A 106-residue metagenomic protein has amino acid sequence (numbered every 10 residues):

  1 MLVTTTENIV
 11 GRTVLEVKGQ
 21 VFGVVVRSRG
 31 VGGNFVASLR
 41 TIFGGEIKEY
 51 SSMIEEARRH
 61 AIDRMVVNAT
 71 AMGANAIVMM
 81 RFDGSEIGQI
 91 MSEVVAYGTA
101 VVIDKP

Functional and structural regions predicted by a protein language model:
M1-G33, A71-M72, S92-P106: N-terminal presequence-like segments and the immediate start of the first folded domain
T6-I9, F82-I87: Short, solvent-exposed loop/turn elements at beta->coil junctions and helix N-caps that rim active or binding pockets
V21, V26, N34-R81: Short, well-ordered alpha-helical segments
E46-I47, E86, A100: Gly/Ser/Thr-rich beta-alpha loop segments that engage phosphate groups in nucleotides
